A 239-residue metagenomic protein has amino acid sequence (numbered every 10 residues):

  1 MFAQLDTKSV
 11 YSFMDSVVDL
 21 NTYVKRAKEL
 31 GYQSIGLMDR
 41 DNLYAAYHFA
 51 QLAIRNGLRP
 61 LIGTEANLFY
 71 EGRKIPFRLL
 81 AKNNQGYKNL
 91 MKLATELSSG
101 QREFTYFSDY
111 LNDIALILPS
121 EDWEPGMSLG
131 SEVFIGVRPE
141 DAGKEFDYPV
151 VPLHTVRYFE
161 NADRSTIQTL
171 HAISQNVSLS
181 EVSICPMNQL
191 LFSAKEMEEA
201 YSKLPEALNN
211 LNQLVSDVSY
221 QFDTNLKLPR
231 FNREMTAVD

Functional and structural regions predicted by a protein language model:
M1-V10, D19, Y23-S34, N67-G136 (+1 more regions): Conserved active-site carboxylates
F13: N-terminal beta1-alpha1-beta2 module of alpha/beta enzyme domains
S16-L20, D41-L52, P139-E145: Active-site-adjacent beta->alpha loops and helix N-cap segments on the catalytic face of soluble alpha/beta enzymes
D39, T155: Active-site glycine-centered loops adjacent to acidic/histidine catalytic or metal-binding residues that shape
L43-L58, R164-Q168: Glycine-rich loop at the start of a catalytic domain that most often binds anionic cofactors/ligands
N56, F146-Y148: Helix C-cap/helix->beta junction micro-motif
G63, G136-R138, L153: Generic beta-sheet signal
